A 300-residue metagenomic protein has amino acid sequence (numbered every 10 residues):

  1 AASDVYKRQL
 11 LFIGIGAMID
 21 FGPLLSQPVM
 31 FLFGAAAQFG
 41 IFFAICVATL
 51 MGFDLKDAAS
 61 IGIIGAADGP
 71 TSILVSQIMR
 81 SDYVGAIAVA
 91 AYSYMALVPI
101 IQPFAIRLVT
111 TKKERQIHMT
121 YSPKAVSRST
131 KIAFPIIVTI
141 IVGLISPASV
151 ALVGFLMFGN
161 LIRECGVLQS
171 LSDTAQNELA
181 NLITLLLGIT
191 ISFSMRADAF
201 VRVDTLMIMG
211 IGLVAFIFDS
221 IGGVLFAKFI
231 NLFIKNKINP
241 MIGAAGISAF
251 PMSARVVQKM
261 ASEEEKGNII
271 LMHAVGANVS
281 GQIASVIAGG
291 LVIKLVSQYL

Functional and structural regions predicted by a protein language model:
A1-Y6: Short, small-residue-biased leader/transition segments that mark boundaries at the very start of proteins
L24-I45, A197-G223, A274-N278: Entry/N-cap segments of selected transmembrane alpha helices and their immediately preceding amphipathic helices
S26-L32, D54-G65, T71-L74, D82-A90 (+4 more regions): The feature identifies polytopic integral membrane transport proteins across all domains of life
F33-C46, G65-S72, L179-F193, A215-I217 (+1 more regions): Small-residue-rich segments of transmembrane alpha-helices in multi-pass membrane proteins, especially helix faces
A36-A44, I63-S72, Y83-Q102, K131-A133 (+4 more regions): Membrane-embedded alpha-helical segments of transport systems, primarily multispan ion/solute transporters
S93-V167: Membrane-embedded hairpin module used as a gating/binding unit in multi-pass transport and secretion proteins
V138-G223: Transmembrane helical segments that form the transport core of multi-pass membrane transport proteins
F218-L300: C-terminal transmembrane helix pair
